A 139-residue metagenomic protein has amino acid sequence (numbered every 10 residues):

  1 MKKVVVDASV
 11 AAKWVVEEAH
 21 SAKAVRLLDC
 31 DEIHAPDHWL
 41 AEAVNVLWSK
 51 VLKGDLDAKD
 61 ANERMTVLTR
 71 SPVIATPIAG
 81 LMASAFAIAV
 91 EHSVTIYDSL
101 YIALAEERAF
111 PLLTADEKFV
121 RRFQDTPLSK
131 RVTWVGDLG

Functional and structural regions predicted by a protein language model:
M1-H38, K53-N62, K118: Short, well-structured N-terminal submotif of metal-dependent ribonuclease cores
M1-K3, P36, I102, E106-G139: Acidic, PIN/NYN-like endoribonuclease modules and their adjacent C-terminal/linker elements
K13-V15, V46, R122: Residues that scaffold the ATP/ADP-binding catalytic core of kinase and kinase-like folds
K23, E42, S84, R121-R122: Phosphate- and divalent-cation-binding pockets in alpha/beta enzyme and binding domains that engage nucleotide-derived
W39-L40, D60, L81, Y101: Short, conserved alpha-helical segments within structured domains
V44-P72: Active-site-proximal, substrate-binding regions of enzyme catalytic domains and RNA-binding/basic surfaces
D55-L56, V94, L128: Helix N-cap/coil-helix junction residues
V73-E117: Active-site neighborhoods of divalent-metal-dependent phosphate/nucleic-acid chemistry enzymes
